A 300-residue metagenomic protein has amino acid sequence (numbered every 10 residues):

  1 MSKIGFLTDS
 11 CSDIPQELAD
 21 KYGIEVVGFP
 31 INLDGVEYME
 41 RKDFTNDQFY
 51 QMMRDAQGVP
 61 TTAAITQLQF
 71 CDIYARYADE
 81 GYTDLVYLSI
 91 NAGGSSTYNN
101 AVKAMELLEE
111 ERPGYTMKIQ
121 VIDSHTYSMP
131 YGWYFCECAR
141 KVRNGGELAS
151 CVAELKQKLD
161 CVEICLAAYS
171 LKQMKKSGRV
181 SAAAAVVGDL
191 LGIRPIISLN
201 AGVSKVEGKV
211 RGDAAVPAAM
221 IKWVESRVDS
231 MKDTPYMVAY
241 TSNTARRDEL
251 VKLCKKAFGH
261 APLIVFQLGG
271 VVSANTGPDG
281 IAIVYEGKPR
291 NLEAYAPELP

Functional and structural regions predicted by a protein language model:
K3-G5, C11-E25, P30, G93-E106 (+3 more regions): Mixed-charge interfacial surface used for oligomerization/domain docking and macromolecular partner engagement
G5-Q69: N-terminal glycine-rich anion-binding loop in soluble enzyme alpha/beta folds
Y22, Y38, F49-Y50, F70 (+5 more regions): Aromatic side chains
R41, D47, M52-M53, I73 (+6 more regions): Generic signature of intrinsically disordered, low-complexity segments enriched in small/polar residues
M53-D55, T83-Y87, E111-I122, V265: Glycine/charged-rich beta-loop-alpha catalytic/anionic-binding loops adjacent to active sites
D55-G58, A64-E106, L148, V152 (+1 more regions): Glycine-rich phosphate- or other oxyanion-binding loops that anchor nucleotides, phosphorylated ligands
